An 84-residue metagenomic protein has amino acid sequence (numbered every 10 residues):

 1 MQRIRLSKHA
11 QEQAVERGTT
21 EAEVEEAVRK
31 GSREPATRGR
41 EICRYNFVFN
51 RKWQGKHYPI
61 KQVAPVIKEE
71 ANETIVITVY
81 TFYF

Functional and structural regions predicted by a protein language model:
M1-F84: Ribonuclease/tRNase effector modules and their secretory precursors
